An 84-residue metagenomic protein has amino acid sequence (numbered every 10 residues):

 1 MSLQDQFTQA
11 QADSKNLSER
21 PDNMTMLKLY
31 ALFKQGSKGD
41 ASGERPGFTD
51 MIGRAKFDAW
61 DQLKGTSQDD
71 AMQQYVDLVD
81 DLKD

Functional and structural regions predicted by a protein language model:
M1-D84: A charge-rich, low-complexity, intrinsically flexible signal that marks solvent-exposed coils, linkers, repeats
